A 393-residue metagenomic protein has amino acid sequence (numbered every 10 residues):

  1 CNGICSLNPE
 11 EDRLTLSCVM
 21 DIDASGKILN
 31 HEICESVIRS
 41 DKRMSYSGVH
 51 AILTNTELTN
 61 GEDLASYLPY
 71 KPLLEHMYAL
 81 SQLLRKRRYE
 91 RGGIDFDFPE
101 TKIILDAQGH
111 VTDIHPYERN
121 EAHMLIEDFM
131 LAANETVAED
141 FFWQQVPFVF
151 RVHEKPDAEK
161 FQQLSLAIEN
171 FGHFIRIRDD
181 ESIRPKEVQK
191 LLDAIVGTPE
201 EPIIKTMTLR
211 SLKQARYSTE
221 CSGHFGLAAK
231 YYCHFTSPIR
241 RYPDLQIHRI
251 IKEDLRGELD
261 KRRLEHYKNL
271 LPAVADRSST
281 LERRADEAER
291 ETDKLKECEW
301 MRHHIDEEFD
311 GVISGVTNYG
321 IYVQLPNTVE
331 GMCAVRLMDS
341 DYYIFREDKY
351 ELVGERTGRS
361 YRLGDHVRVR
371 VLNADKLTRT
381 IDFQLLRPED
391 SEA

Functional and structural regions predicted by a protein language model:
C1-S340, K349, G364, R370 (+1 more regions): Electropositive polyanion-binding surfaces
Y350-G354: Short, membrane-exposed interhelical loops at transmembrane-helix boundaries
E355-G358, R362: C-terminal structured domains
